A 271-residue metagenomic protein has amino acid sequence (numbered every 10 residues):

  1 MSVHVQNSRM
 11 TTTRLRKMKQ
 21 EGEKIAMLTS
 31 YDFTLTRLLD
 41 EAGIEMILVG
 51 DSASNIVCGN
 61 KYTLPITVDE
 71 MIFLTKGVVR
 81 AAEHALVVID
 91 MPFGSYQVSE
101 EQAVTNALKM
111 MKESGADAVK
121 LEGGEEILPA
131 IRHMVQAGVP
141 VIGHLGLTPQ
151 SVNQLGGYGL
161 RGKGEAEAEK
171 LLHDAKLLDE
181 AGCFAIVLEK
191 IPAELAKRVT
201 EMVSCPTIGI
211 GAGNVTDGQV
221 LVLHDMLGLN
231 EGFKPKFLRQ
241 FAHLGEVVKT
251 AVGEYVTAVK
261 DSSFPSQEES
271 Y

Functional and structural regions predicted by a protein language model:
S2-Y271: Alpha/beta enzyme core
